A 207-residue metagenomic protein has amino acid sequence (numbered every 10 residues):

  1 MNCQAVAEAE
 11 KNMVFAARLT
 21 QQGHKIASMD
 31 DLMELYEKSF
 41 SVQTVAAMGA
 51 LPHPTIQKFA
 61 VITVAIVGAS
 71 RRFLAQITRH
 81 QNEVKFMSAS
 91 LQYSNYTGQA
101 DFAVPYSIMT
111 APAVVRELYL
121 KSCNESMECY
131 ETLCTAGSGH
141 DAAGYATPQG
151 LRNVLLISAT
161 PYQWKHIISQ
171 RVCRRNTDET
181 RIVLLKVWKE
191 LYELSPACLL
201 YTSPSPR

Functional and structural regions predicted by a protein language model:
M1-S203: Family-specific signature for flavin-dependent thymidylate synthase
S205-R207: Positively charged, low-complexity/disordered segments
